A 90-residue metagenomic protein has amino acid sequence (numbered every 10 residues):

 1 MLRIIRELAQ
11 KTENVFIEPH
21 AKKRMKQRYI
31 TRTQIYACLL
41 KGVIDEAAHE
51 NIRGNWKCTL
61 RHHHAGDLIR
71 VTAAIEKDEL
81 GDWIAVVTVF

Functional and structural regions predicted by a protein language model:
M1-F90: Ribonuclease/tRNase effector modules and their secretory precursors
